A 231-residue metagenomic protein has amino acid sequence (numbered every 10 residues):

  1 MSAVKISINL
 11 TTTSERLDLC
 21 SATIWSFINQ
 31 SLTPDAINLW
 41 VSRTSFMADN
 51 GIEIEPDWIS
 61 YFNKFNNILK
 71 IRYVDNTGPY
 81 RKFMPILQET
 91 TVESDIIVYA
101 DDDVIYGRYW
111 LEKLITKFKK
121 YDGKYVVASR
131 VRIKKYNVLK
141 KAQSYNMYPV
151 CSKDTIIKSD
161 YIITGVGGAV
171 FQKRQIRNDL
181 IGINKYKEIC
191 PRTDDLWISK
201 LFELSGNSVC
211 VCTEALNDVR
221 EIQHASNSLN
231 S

Functional and structural regions predicted by a protein language model:
M1-V4, L19-T23, N184-S231: C-terminal catalytic/acceptor-binding lobe
K5-N9, A36, W197: Cell-envelope/extracellular polymer assembly enzymes that use nucleotide-activated donors
S7-E15, Q30: A conserved hydrophobic helix/loop-capping motif in glycosyltransferases and polysaccharide synthases
L10-T12, V41, T213: Short beta-strand/turn micro-motifs composed of small residues that flank or help shape donor/cofactor-binding pockets
T23-D35, R43-M47: Short, acidic, metal-binding catalytic loop of nucleotide-sugar glycosyltransferases
W40-S94: Active-site-proximal specificity loops/subdomain of glycosyltransferases
I86, I105-N184: Conserved catalytic core of nucleotide-sugar-dependent glycosyltransferases
E93-D103: Short beta-strand-to-loop acidic/aromatic patch adjacent to the donor-nucleotide binding site
